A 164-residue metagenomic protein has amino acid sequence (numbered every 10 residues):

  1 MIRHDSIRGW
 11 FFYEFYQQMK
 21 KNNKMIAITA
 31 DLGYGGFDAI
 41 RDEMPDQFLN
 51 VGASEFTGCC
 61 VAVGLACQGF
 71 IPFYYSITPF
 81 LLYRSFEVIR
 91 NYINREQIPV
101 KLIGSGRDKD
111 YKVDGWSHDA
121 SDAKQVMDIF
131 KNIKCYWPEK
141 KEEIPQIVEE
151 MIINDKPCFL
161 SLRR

Functional and structural regions predicted by a protein language model:
M1-R164: Thiamine diphosphate
